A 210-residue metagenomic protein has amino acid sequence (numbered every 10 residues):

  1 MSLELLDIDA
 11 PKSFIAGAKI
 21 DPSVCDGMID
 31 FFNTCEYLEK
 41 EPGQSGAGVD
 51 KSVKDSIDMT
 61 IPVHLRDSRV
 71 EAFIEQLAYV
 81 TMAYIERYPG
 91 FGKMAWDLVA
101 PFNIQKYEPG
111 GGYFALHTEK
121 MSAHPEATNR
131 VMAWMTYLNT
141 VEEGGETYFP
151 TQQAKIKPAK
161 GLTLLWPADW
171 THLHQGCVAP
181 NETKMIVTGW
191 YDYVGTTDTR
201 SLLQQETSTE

Functional and structural regions predicted by a protein language model:
M1-T163, T171-E210: Fe(II)/2-oxoglutarate oxygenase catalytic core
